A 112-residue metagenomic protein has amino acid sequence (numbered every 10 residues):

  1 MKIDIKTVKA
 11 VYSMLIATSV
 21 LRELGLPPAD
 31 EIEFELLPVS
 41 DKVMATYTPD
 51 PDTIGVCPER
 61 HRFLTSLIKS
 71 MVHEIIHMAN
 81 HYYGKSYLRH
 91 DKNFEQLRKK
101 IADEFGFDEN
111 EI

Functional and structural regions predicted by a protein language model:
M1-A10, Y87, D91: Generic detection of long, well-ordered alpha-helical segments
M1-I3, Y47, E59, S66 (+2 more regions): N-terminal low-structure segments adjacent to metalloprotease catalytic domains across cellular compartments
D4-D30: Zn2+-dependent metallopeptidase catalytic core
L24-E33, F107-I112: Short, surface-exposed acidic
E33-G55: Catalytic zinc-binding patch centered on the HExxH motif and its immediate surroundings that defines zinc-dependent
D52-M71, K85: Short pre-active-site segment immediately N-terminal to the catalytic Zn-binding motif
K69-H81: Active-site recognition of the HExxH zinc-binding catalytic motif
Y83-I112: Post-HExxH zinc-binding segment in Zn-dependent metallohydrolases
